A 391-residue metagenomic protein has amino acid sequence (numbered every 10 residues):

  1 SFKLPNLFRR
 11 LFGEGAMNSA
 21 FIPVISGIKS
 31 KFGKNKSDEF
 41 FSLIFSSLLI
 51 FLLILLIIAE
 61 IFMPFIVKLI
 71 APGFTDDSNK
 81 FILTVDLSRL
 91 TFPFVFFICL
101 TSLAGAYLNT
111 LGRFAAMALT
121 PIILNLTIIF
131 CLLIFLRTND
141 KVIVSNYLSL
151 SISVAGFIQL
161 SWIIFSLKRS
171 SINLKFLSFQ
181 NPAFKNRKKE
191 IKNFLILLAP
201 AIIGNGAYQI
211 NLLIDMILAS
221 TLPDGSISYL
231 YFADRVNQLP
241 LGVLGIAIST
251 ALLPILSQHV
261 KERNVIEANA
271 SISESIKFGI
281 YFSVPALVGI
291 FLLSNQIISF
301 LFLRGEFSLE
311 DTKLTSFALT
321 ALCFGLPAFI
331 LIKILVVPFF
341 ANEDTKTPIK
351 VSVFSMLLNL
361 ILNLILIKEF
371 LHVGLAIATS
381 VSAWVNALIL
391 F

Functional and structural regions predicted by a protein language model:
S1-F391: Membrane-embedded alpha-helical bundles of multi-pass transporters/translocases, especially carrier/permease families
